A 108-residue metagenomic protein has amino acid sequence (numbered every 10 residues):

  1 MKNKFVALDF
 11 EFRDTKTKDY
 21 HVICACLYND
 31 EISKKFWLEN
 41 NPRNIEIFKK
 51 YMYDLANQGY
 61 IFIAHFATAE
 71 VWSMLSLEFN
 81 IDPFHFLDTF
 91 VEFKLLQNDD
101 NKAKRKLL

Functional and structural regions predicted by a protein language model:
K2-L8, V22-L108: Conserved DEDDh/DEDDy metal-dependent 3′-5′ exonuclease domain
D9-K18: An active-site-proximal beta-strand-loop segment
